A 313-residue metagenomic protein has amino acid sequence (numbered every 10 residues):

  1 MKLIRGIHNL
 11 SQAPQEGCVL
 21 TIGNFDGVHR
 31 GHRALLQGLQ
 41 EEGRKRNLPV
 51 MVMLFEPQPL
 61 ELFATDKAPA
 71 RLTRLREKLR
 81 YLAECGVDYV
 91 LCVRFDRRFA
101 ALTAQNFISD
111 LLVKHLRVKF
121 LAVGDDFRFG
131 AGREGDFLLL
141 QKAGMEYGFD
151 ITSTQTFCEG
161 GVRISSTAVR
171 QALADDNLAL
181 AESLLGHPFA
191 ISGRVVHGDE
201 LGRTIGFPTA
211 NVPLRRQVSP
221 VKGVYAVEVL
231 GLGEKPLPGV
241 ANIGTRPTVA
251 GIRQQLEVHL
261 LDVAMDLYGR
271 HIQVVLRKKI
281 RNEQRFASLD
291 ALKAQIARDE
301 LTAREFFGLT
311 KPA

Functional and structural regions predicted by a protein language model:
K2, D88-L91, D150-T152, Q273: Conserved beta-strand segments of alpha/beta enzyme cores
K2-N9, A70, L91: Short acidic-hydrophobic, aromatic-tinged amphipathic segments that line or gate anion-handling sites
S11-R74: N-terminal catalytic cores of NTP/NDP-binding nucleotidyl/phosphoryl-transfer enzymes
H29, L82, L121, A181 (+2 more regions): Residue-level signal for inorganic ion chemistry
E61-D125, F129-Y147: N-terminal Rossmann-like or analogous alpha/beta NTP/dinucleotide-binding catalytic cores that position adenine
G144-G244: Glycine-rich, Lys/Arg-enriched anion-binding loops that position phosphate/diphosphate groups for phosphoryl
G198-A313: Phosphate/ribose-recognition catalytic cores of enzymes acting on nucleotide-derived substrates
